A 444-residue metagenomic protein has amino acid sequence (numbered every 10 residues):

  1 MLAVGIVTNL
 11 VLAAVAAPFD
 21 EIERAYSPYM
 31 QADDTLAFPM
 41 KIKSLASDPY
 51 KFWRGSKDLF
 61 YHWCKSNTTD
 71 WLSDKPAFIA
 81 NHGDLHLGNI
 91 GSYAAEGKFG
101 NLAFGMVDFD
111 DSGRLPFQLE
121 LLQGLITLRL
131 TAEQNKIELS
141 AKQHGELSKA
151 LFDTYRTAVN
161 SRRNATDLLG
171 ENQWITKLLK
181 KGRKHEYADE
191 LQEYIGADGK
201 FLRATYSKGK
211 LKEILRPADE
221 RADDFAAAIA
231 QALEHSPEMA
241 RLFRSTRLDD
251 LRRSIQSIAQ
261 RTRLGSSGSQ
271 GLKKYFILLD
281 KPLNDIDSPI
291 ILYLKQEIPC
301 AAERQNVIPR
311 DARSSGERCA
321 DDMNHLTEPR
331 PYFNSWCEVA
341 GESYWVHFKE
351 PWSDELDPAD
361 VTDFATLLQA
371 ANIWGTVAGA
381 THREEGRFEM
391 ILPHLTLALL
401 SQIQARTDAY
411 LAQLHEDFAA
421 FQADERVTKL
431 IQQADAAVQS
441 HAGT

Functional and structural regions predicted by a protein language model:
M1-N9: Bacterial N-terminal signal peptides
I6, A14-A16, G182, I195 (+6 more regions): Generic low-complexity, intrinsically disordered sequence content enriched in small uncharged/hydrophobic residues
A14-D34, S47, K51-H82, L87-K184 (+1 more regions): Conserved ATP-binding subdomain of kinase catalytic cores across diverse folds
A17-L45, Y61, R216, E220-R241 (+2 more regions): ATP-dependent kinase catalytic cores of phosphoinositide-metabolizing enzymes and PI3K-like protein kinases
A188-S267, L278: Acidic catalytic cores of enzymes that act on phosphate-bearing nucleotides/polynucleotides
L430-G443: Short, amphipathic C-terminal "tail helix"
